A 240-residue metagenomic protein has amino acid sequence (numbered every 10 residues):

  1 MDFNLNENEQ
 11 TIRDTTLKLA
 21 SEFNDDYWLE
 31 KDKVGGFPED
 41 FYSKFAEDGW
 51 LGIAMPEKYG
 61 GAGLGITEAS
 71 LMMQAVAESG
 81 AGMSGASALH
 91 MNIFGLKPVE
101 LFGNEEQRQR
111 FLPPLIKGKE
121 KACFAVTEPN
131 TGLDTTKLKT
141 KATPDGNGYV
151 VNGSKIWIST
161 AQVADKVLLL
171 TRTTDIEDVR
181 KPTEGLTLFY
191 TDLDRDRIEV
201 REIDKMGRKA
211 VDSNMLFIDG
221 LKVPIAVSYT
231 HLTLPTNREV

Functional and structural regions predicted by a protein language model:
M1-L89, K97, E106-K117: Amphipathic, small/basic residue-rich leader segments at the start of a protein or domain
G49, M72-A77, L170-T173, T191-R195 (+1 more regions): Short Ser/Thr-interspersed hydrophobic loop/turn segments at strand-loop and sheet-helix junctions that line or gate
G118-V126: A short, Trp-centered hydrophobic/proline-enriched beta-strand micro-motif
D134-N152: Cytochrome P450 C-terminal beta-domain/meander region
K137, D194-L221: Flexible, small-/acidic-enriched active-site or ligand-binding loops
N152-R201: A short core secondary-structure module
T230-T236: Conserved small/polar residues in nucleotide/adenosyl-binding loops
